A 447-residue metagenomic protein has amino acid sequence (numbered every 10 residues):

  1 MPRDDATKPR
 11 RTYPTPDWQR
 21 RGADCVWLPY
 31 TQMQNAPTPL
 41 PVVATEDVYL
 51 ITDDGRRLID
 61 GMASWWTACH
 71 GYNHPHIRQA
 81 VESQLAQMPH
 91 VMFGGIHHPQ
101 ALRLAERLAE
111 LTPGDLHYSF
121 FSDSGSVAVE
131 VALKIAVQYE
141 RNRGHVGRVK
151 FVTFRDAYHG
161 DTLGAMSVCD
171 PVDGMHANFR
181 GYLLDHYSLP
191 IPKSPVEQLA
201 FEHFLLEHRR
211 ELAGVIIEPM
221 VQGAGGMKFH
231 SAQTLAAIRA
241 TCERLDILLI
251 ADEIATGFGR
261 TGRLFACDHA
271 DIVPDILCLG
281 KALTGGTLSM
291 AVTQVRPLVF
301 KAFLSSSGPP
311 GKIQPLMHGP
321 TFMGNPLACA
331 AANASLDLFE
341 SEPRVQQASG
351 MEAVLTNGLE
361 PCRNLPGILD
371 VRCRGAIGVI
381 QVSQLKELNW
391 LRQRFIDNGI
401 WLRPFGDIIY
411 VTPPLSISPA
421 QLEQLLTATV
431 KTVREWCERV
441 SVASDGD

Functional and structural regions predicted by a protein language model:
P2-D447: Conserved N-terminal phosphate-binding loop of PLP-dependent enzymes in the Aspartate aminotransferase
